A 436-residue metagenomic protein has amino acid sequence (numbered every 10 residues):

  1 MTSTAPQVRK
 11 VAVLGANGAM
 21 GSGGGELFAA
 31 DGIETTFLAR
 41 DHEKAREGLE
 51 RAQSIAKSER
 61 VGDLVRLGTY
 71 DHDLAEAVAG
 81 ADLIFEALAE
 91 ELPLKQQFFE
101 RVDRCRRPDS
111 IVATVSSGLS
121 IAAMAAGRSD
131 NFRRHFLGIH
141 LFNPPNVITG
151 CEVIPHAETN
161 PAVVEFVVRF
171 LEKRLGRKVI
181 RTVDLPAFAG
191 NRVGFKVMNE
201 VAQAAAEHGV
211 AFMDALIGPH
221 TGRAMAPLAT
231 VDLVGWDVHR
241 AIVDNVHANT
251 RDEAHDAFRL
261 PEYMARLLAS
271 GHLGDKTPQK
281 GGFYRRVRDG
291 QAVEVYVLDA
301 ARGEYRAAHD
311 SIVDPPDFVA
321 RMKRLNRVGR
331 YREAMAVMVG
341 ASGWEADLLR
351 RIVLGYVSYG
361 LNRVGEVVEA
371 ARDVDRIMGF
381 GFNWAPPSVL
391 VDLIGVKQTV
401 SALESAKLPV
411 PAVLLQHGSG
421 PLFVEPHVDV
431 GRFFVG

Functional and structural regions predicted by a protein language model:
T2-G436: N-terminal glycine-rich phosphate-binding loop for ADP-containing cofactors
